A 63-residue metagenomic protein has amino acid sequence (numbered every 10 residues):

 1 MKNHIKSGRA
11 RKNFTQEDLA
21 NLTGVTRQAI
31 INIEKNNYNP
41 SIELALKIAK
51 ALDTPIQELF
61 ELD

Functional and structural regions predicted by a protein language model:
N3-L22: Short basic helix-loop element that most often maps to the first helix and adjoining turn of HTH DNA-binding modules
E17, Q28, Q57: Residues within helix-turn-helix
A20, I31-N32, E61: Alpha-helical and His/Cys-centered functional microenvironments
L22, A51-L52: Residue cluster at the C-terminal edge of the helix-turn-helix DNA-binding motif
V25-Y38: Recognition helix of helix-turn-helix/homeodomain-like DNA-binding domains that insert into the DNA major groove
A45-A49, F60: Hydrophobic micro-packing sites on short alpha-helices
D53-D63: Short C-terminal boundary/hinge segments that cap the last helix of small helical domains
